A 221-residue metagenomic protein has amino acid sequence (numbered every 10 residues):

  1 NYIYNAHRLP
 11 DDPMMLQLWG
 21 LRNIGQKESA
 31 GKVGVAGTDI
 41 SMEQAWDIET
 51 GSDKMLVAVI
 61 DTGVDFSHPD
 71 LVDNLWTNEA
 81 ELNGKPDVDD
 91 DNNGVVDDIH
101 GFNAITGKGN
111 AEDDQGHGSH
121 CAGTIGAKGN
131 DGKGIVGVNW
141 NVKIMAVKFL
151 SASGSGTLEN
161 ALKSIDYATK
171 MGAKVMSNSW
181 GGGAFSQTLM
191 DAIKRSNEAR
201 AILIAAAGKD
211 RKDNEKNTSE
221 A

Functional and structural regions predicted by a protein language model:
N1-L56, V64-D70, N74, N103 (+1 more regions): Protease zymogen maturation seam
W19, I40, L71, L75 (+6 more regions): Short clusters of hydrophobic/aromatic residues that line enzyme substrate/ligand-binding pockets
M55, T62, N92, D97-D191 (+1 more regions): Subtilisin-like peptidase catalytic core
E79-K85: Active-site-surrounding "flap" and adjacent substrate/cofactor-binding loops of secreted or lumenal enzymes, prototyped
K85-D91: Acidic, divalent-cation-chelating loop motifs in proteins
M190-K194, N217-E220: Short amphipathic alpha-helical segments and helix-helix/interface helices
A199-A201: A short helix->loop->beta-strand "cap" motif at the edges of active sites that frequently abuts
K209-A221: Glycine-rich, charge-decorated loop segments at or immediately adjacent to ligand/cofactor-binding or catalytic sites
